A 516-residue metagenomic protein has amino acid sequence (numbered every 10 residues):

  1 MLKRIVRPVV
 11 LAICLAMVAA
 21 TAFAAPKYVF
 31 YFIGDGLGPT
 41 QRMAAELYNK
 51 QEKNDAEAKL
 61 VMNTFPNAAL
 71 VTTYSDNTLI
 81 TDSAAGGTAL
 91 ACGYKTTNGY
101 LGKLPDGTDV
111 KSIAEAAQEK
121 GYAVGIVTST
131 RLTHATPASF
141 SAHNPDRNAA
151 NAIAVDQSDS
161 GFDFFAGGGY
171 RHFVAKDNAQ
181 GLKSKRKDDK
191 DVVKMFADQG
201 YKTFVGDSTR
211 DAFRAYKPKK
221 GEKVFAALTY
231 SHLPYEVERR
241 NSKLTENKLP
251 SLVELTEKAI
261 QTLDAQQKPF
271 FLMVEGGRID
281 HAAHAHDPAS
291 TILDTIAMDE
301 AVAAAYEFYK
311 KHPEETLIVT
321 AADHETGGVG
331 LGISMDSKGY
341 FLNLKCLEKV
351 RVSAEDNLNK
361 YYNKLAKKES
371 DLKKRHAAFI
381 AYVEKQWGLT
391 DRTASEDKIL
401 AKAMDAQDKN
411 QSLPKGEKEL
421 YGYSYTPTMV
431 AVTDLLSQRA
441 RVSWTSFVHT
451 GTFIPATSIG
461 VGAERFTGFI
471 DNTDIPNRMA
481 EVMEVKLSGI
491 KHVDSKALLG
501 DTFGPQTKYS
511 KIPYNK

Functional and structural regions predicted by a protein language model:
M1-L2, K53-D55, A117: A general, composition-driven signal for non-globular sequence regions
M1-V10: Bacterial N-terminal signal peptides that target proteins for export
V10-A20: Bacterial N-terminal signal peptides
A22-A24: Boundary at the C-terminal end of the N-terminal hydrophobic targeting segment
P26-A44, L90-P105, V110-S139, D156-Q157 (+1 more regions): Mobile, glycine-rich extracellular loop/lid and propeptide segments that shape or gate substrate/ligand access
K27-Y28, L37-M43, L47-T88, P137-N515: A post-motif C-terminal structural segment
